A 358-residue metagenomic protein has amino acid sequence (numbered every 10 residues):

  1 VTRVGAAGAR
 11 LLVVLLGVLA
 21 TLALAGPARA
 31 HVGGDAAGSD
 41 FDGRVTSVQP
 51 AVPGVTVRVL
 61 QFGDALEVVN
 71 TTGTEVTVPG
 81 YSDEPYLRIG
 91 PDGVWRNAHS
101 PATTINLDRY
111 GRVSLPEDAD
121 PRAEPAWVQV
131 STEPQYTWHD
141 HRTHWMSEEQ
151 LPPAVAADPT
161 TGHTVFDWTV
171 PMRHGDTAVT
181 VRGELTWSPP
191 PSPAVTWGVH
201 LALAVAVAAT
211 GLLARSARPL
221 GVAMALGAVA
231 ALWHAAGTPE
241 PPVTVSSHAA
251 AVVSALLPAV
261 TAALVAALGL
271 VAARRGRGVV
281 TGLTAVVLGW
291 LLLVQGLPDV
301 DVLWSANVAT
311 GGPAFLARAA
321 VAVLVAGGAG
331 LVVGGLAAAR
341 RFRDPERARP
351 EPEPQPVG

Functional and structural regions predicted by a protein language model:
V1-G34: Hydrophobic secretory-pathway targeting helix
G8-L15, W197-A202, P219-L226, L256 (+3 more regions): Alpha-helical transmembrane segments
P27-R29, D35, E351-V357: Extramembrane terminal tails and long inter-domain/linker segments of multi-pass membrane proteins
R29-W197, V243, D301-W304: N-terminal soluble domains immediately following signal/targeting peptides that reside in extracytoplasmic
L107-G111, A209-A214, G328-G334: Noncatalytic linker/hinge segments flanking ATPase motor cores
L115-V128, A217-A236, R277-T284: A broadly tuned preference for mixed-charge, low-complexity surface segments
P191-A251: Core alpha-helical transmembrane segments of integral membrane proteins
V243-G358: Generic detector of multi-pass transmembrane helix bundles and their immediately adjacent loops in polytopic membrane
